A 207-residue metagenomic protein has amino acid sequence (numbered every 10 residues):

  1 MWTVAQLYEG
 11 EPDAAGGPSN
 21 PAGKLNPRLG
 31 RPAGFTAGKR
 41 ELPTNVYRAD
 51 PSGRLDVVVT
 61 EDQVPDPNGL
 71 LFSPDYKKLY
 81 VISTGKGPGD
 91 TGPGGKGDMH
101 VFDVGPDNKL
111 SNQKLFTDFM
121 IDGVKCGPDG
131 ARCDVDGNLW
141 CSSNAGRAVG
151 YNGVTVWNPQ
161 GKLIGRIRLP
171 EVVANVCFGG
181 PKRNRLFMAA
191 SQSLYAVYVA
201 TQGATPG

Functional and structural regions predicted by a protein language model:
M1-W2, L7, P32-A33, R40-N45 (+5 more regions): Beta-rich, blade/repeat-based domains predominating in secreted/periplasmic proteins but also intracellular
W2-E41, I82-G94, N144-A148, V197-A200: Short, conserved, GDST-rich strand-edge loop motifs in beta-rich repeat architectures
E9, A15, R54, G87 (+7 more regions): Surface-exposed, flexible loop/turn segments at secondary-structure boundaries
P27, R31, H100-F102, K162: Noncatalytic, solvent-exposed loop/strand surfaces of beta-propeller-type extracellular/periplasmic domains
P43-D66, D103-G123, G153-L169: Blade-edge beta-strand/turn elements of extracellular beta-propeller and related beta-sheet repeat scaffolds
K86, P93-V104, K109-P159: Loop/turn-rich, solvent-exposed surfaces of beta-rich toroidal or solenoidal domains
V135-G137, S143, V154-G161, G165-E171 (+2 more regions): Short leucine-rich amphipathic alpha-helical surface patches
A174-G207: Blade-level signature of beta-propeller repeat domains, shared across WD40, Kelch, NHL, RCC1 and BNR/Asp-box propellers
